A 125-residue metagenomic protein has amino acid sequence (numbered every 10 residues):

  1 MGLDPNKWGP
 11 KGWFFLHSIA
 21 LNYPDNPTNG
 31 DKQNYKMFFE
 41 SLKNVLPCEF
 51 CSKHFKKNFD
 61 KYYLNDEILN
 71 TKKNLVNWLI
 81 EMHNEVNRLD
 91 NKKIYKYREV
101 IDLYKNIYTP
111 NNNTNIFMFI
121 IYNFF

Functional and structural regions predicted by a protein language model:
M1-F125: Aromatic-rich, lipid-facing transmembrane alpha helices and their immediate juxtamembrane interface loops in integral
